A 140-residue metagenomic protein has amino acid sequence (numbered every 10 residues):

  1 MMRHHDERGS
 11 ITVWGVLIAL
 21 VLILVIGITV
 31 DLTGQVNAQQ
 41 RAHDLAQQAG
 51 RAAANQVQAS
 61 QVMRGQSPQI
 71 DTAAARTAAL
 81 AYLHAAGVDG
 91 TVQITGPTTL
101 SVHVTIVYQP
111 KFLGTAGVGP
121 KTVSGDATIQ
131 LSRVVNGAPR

Functional and structural regions predicted by a protein language model:
M1-D71: Alpha-helical assembly-interface signal, strongest on the long, hydrophobic N-terminal helix that forms
A52-T105: Short amphipathic secondary-structure patches
I106-P110: Helix N-cap motif at beta-to-alpha junctions
K111-R140: Low-complexity, S/T/G/P-rich flexible repeat/linker segments used as non-globular hinges and stalks within
